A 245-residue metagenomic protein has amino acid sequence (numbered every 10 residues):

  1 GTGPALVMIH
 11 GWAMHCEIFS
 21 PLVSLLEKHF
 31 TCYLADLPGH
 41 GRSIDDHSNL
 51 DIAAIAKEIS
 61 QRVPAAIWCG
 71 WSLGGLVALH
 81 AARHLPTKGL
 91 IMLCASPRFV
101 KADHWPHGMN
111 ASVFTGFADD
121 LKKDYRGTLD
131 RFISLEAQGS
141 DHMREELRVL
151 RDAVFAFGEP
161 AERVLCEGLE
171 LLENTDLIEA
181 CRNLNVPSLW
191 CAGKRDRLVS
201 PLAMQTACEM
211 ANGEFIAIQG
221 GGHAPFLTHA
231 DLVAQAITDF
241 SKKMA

Functional and structural regions predicted by a protein language model:
G1-D45: Conserved HGGG/HGGXW glycine-rich cap/lid loop of the alpha/beta-hydrolase fold
S20-P21, Y33-C69, Q235: Active-site loop/oxyanion-hole signature of alpha/beta-hydrolase fold enzymes
G70-G74, A78: Gly/Ala-rich beta-loop-alpha elbow adjacent to hydrolase catalytic centers
T87-K123: Flexible "cap/lid" loop of the alpha/beta hydrolase fold
K123-T175, E179-A180: Conserved alpha/beta-hydrolase catalytic His-Asp/Glu region
L184, W190-A192: Short beta-strand/loop motif that positions the catalytic acidic residue of the alpha/beta-hydrolase fold
K194-V199: Acidic catalytic loop of the alpha/beta-hydrolase fold
G221-A234: Catalytic histidine-centered segment of alpha/beta-hydrolase-like enzymes
